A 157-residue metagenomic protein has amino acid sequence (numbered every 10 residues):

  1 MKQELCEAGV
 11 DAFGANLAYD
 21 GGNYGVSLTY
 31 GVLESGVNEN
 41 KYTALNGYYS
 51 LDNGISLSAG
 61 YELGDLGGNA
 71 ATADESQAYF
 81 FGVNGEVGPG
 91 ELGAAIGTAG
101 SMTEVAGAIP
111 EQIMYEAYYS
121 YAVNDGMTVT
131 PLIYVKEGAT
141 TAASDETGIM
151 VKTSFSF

Functional and structural regions predicted by a protein language model:
M1, T29, I133: Acidic carboxylate-rich catalytic motifs and surrounding loops in phosphoryl-/glycosyl-chemistry enzymes
M1-Q3, D125, T130: Compact, aliphatic and Gly/Pro-tolerant "microcore" segments centered on a short helix or tight beta-hairpin and their
K2-D11, G36, G67-A70, E137-D145: Surface-exposed loop and membrane-interface regions of Gram-negative outer-membrane beta-barrel proteins
V10-M114: Detector for outer-membrane/organellar transmembrane beta-barrel domains, recognizing the amphipathic beta-strand
G60, A95, Y119, M127-V129: Long, contiguous hydrophobic alpha-helical segments, chiefly transmembrane helices and signal peptides
M102-V105, M127, E137-A142: Short active-site-adjacent structural elements
Y115-V123: C-terminal structured domain segments
Y121, M127, I133, D145-F157: Outer-membrane beta-barrel "beta-signal"
